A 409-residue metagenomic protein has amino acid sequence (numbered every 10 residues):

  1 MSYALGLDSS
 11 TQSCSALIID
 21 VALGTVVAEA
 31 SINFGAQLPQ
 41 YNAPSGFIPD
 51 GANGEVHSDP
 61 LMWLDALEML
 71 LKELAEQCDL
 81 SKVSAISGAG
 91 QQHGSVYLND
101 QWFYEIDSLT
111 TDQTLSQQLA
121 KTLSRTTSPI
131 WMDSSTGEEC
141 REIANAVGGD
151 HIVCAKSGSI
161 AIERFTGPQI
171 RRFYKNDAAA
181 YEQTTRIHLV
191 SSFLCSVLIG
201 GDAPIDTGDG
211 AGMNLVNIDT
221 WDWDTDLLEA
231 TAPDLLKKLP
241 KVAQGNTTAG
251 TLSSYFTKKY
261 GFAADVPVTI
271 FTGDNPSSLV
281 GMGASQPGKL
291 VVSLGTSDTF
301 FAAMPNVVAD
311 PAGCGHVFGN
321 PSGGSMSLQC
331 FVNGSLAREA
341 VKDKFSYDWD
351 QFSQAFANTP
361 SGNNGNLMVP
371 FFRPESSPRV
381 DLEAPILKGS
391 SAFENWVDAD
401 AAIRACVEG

Functional and structural regions predicted by a protein language model:
M1-Q117, T257-K258, F262-P267, E394-R404: N-terminal glycine/serine-rich phosphate-binding loop of ATP-dependent small-molecule kinases, especially carbohydrate
L5-L7, L17-I18, G137, R141-S157 (+3 more regions): Active-site core segments that coordinate phosphate-bearing ligands/cofactors across diverse enzyme families
S31-I32, T111, D209-G210, T296-D298: Short, acidic/turn-prone active-site loops that include or flank metal/cofactor- and phosphate-binding residues
A36, I106-T122, E142, D310-G324: Glycine-/small-residue-rich beta-strand-loop submotif within the FAD-binding core of flavoenzymes
G54-E55, K72-P129, S157-R164, C195-L198 (+2 more regions): Short beta-strand-loop/turn "lid" adjacent to the catalytic site in phosphate-handling enzymes
S84, T126-S128, A179-T184, L239-V242 (+1 more regions): Short active-site oxyanion
D133: Carbohydrate-associated surface elements
A232-Q244: A conserved helix-loop-beta module that forms one wall/lid of the active-site cleft in ATP-utilizing catalytic domains
